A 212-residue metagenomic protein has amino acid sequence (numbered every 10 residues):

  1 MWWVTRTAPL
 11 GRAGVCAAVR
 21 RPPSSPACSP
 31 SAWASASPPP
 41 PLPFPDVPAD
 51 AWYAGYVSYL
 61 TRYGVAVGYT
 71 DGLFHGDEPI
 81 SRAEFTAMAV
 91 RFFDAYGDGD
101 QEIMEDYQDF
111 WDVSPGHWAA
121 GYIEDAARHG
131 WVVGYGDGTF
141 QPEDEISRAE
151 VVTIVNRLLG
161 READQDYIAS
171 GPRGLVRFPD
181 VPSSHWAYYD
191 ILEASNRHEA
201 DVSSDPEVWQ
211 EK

Functional and structural regions predicted by a protein language model:
W3-V19, C28-A54, V67-T86, R91-G121 (+3 more regions): Feature responds to low-complexity, polar/acidic, surface-exposed segments characteristic of secreted/exported proteins
G64, G130: Phosphate/pyrophosphate-binding loop motifs in nucleotide- or prenyl diphosphate-using proteins
V151: Nucleic-acid-processing active sites and adjacent nucleic-acid-binding tracks, predominantly divalent metal-dependent
